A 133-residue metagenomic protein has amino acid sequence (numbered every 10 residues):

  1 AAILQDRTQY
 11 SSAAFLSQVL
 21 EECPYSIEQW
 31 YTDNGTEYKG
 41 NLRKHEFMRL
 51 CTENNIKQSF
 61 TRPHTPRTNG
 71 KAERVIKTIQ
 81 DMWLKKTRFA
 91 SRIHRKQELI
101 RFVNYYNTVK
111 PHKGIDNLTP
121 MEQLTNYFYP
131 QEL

Functional and structural regions predicted by a protein language model:
A1-Y25: Active-site beta-loop-alpha junctions of metal-dependent nucleic acid enzymes, especially the RNase H-like/DDE
S17, M48, T52, V103: Short glycine-/small-residue-rich flexible loop motifs, especially phosphate/cofactor-binding loops
C23-N41, R62, L118-M121: Acidic/histidine-rich, metal-coordinating catalytic segments
W30-E37, L50-K71, R88-R92: RNase H-like polynucleotidyl transferase catalytic core
L42-F47: Charged helix-capping and loop-helix junction motifs
N54-I56, T78-L133: C-terminal domain-tail junction helix/linker
G70-R74, Y127: Short secondary-structure transition/capping segments
